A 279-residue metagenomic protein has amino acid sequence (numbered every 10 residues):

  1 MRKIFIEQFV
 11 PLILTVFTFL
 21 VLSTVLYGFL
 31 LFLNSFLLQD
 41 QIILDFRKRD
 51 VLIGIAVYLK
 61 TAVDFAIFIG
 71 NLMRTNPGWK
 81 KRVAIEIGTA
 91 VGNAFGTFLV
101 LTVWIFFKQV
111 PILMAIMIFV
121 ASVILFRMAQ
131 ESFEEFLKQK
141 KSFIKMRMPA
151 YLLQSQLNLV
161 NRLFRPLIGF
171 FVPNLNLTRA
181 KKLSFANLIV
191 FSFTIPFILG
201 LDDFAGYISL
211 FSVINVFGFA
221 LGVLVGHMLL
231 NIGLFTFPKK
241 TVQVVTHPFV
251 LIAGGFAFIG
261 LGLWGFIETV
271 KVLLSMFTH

Functional and structural regions predicted by a protein language model:
M1-H279: Multi-pass alpha-helical transmembrane bundle typical of ion/small-solute transporters and intramembrane aspartyl
